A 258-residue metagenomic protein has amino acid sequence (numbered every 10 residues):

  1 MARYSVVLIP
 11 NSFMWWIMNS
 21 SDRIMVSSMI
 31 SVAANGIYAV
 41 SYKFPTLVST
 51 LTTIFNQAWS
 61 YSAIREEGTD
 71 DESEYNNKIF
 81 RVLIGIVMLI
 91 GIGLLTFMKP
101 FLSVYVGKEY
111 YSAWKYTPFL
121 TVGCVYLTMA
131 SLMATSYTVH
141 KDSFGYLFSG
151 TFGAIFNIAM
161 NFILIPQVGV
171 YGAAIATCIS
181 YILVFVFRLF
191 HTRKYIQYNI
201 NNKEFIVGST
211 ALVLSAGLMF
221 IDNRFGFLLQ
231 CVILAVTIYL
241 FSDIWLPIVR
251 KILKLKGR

Functional and structural regions predicted by a protein language model:
M1-N19, S62-E74, K194-G208, R250-G257: Interhelical loop/hinge segments that connect adjacent transmembrane helices in multipass membrane
M1-Y4, V26-T46, Y111-W114: Interfacial/gating helices of multi-pass transporter permease domains
V7, D22-I24, G36-T52, R81-V82 (+2 more regions): Alpha-helical transmembrane segments of polytopic membrane transporters and translocases
N11, W15-N19, Y42, T53-Q57 (+4 more regions): Short runs within selected transmembrane alpha-helices of multi-pass transporters and secretion channels
A33-G36, N77, Y111-W114, S143-F144 (+1 more regions): Residues that define the loop-to-transmembrane-helix transition and helix capping in multi-pass membrane transporters
S41, P45-R81, A134-V139: Helix-loop junctions and terminal segments of transmembrane helices in multi-pass membrane transport/translocation
L89-K108: Short membrane-interface helical motifs at transmembrane helix boundaries in multi-pass membrane transporters
G217-R258: Membrane-proximal transmembrane or re-entrant/amphipathic helices at the cytosolic face
